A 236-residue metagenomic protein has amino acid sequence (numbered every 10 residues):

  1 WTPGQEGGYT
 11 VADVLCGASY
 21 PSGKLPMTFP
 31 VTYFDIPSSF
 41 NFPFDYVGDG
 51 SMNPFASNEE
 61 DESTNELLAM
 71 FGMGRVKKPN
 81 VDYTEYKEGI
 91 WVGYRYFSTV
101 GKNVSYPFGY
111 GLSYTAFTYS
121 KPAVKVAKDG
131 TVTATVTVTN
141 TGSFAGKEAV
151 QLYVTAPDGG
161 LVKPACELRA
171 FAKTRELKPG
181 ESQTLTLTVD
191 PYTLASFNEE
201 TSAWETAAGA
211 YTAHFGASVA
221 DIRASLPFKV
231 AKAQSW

Functional and structural regions predicted by a protein language model:
W1-V132, T137-K147, Y153-T155, T174 (+5 more regions): Secreted, periplasmic, or luminal enzymes acting at the cell surface/secretory milieu
A145-L152, P164, F197-E200: Short, hydrophobic/aromatic beta-strand segments
G160-E199: Intrinsically disordered, low-complexity Pro/Gly/Ser/Thr-rich segments with frequent PxxP/GP/PP motifs and embedded
T188-S218: Short, surface-exposed ligand- or partner-binding patches at beta-edge/loop junctions that are enriched in aromatics
A224-F228: Edge beta-strands of extracellular beta-sandwich domains
